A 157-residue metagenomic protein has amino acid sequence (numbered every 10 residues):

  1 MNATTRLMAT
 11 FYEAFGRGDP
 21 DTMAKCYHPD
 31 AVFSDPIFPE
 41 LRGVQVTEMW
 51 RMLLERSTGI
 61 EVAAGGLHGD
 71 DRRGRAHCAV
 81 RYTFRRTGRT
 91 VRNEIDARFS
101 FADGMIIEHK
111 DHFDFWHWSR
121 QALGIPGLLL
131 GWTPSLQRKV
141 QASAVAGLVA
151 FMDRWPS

Functional and structural regions predicted by a protein language model:
M1-K25, V145-S157: Short, low-complexity N-terminal intrinsically disordered segments enriched in polar/charged residues
A3, Q45, V91: Soluble or luminal CAZymes and related metallo-dependent hydrolases
R6-L7, I37, F99: Short, contiguous strand/loop micro-motifs
M8, F15, Y27, W50 (+2 more regions): Hydrophobic alpha-helical core bundles mediating ligand binding, dimerization, or RNAP-core interactions
P20-G74: A solvent-exposed, acidic/Ser-Thr-rich amphipathic alpha-helical stretch
M52-S157: A beta-strand edge to alpha-helix "cap/lid" segment located at domain peripheries
